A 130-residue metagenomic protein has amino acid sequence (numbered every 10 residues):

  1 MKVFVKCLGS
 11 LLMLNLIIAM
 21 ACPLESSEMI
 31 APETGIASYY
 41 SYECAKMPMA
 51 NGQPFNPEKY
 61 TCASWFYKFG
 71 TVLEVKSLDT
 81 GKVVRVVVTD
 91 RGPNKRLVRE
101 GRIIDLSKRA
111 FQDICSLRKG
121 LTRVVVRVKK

Functional and structural regions predicted by a protein language model:
M1-L11: Bacterial N-terminal signal peptides that target proteins for export
K6-C7, A19-K130: Secreted/periplasmic proteins
L12-M20: Hydrophobic core
